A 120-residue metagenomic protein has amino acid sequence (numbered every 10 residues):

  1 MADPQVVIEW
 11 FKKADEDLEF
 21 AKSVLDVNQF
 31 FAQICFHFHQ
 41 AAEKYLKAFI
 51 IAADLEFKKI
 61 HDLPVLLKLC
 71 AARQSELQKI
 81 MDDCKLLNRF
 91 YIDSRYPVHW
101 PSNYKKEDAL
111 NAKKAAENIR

Functional and structural regions predicted by a protein language model:
M1-R120: Terminal alpha-helical segments
